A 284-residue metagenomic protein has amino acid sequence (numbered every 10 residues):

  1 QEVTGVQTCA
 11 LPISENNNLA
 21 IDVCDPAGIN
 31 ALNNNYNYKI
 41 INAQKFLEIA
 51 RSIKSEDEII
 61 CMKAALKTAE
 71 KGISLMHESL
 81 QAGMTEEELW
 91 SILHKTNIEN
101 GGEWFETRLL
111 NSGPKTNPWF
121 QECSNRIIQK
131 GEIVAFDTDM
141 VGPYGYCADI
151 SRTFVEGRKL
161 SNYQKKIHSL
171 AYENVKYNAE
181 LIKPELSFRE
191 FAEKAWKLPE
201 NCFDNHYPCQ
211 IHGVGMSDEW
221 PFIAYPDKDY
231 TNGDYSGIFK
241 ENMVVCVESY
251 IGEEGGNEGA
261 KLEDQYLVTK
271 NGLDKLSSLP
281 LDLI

Functional and structural regions predicted by a protein language model:
Q1, N162, G233-D234: Short, contiguous acidic/charged loop-to-helix segments that flank catalytic cores in large enzymes
Q1-C9: Single conserved hydrophobic/aromatic residue that forms the stacking wall/gate of nucleotide- or nucleobase-binding
A10-F105, K159: Flexible, acidic/His-enriched mid-domain "rim/lid" segments that flank
I40-Q44, R51, S55, I59 (+4 more regions): Short, acidic (Asp/Glu-rich) active-site segment that either coordinates a divalent metal cofactor
T68-S79, L170-P184: Solvent-exposed, amphipathic alpha-helical segments
W90, H94, I98-T138, G145 (+1 more regions): Active-site cofactor/co-catalyst pockets and adjacent glycine-rich loops in catalytic enzymes
L170-A179, D274-I284: Glycine- and charge-enriched low-complexity intrinsically disordered segments
